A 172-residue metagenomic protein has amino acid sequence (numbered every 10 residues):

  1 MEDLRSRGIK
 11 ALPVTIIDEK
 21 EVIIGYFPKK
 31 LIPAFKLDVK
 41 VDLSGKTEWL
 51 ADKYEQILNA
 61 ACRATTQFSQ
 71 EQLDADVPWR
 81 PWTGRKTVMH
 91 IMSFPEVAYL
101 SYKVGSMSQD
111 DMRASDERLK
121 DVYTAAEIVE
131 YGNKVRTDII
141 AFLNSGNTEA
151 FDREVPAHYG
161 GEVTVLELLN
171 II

Functional and structural regions predicted by a protein language model:
M1-E2: Thiol-based oxidoreductase modules, predominantly thioredoxin-like and allied folds used for disulfide exchange
R7-T15: Structural micro-motif
I9, P28, Q70: ATP/adenylate-binding site constellation spanning eukaryotic-like Ser/Thr protein kinases, ABC-transporter
I17-D42: Non-catalytic, surface beta->alpha helical segment in thiol-disulfide oxidoreductase systems
L37-A51, E117-K120, E127: Short, charged, low-complexity loops and linkers
S44-Q70, M89-V104, Y131-K134: Alpha-helical bundle segments that constitute or directly flank the non-heme di-iron/ferroxidase center
Y54, A64, L119-P156, V163-I172: Acidic/histidine-rich alpha-helical segments that form the ligand environment of transition-metal centers
Q72-R118, E154-I172: Short, contiguous alpha-helical
